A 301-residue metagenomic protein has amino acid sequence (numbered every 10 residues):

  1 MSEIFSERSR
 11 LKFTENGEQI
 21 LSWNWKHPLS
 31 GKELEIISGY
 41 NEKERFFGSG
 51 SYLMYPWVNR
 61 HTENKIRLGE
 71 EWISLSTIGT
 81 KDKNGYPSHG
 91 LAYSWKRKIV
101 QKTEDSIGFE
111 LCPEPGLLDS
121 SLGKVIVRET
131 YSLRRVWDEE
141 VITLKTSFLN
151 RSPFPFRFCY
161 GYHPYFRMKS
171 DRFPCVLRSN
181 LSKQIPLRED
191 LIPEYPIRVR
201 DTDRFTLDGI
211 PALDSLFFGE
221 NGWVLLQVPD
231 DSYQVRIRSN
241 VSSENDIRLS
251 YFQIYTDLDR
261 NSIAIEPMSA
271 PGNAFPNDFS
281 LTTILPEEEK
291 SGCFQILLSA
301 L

Functional and structural regions predicted by a protein language model:
M1-T77, K81, E220-N245, E288-S299: Beta-strand-rich N-terminal accessory domains
S22-N24, F154-G161: Short, hydrophobic/aromatic beta-strand segments
I73-L75, T80, P155-R157, Y165-S243: Active-site/ligand-binding surface loops and adjacent short beta/alpha elements that line catalytic pockets across
T77-D138: Extended, loop-rich substrate-binding clefts of extracytoplasmic carbohydrate-active enzymes
G85-V100, L207-S280, P286: Acidic/His-leaning functional-site neighborhoods
L133, S147-L149, I296: Hydrophobic beta-strand positions in extracellular immunoglobulin-like domains
W137, R151-F154, A300: Short, acidic/polar linear motifs in exposed loop/turn regions
F148-S152, T256: Asparagine-centered strand-capping/turn motif at beta-strand->loop junctions
